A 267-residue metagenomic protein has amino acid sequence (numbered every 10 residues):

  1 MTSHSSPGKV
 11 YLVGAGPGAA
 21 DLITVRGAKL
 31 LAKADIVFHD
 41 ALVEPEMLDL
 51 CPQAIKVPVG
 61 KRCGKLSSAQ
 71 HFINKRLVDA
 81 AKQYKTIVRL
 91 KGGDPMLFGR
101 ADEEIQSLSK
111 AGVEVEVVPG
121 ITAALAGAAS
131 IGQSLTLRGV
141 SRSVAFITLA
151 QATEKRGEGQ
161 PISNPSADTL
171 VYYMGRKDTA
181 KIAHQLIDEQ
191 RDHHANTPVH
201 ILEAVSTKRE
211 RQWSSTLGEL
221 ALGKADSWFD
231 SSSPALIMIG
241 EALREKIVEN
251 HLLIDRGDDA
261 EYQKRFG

Functional and structural regions predicted by a protein language model:
M1-A20, V25-V118, K224, S232-A235: Class I S-adenosyl-L-methionine
T2, D94-S166, R211-S214: Class I SAM-dependent methyltransferase SAM-binding "motif I" and its flanking Rossmann-like core
P7-V10, K82-I87, Q151-G267: A contiguous loop/helix-start segment that scaffolds small-molecule binding in enzyme catalytic cores
P17, L42-E44, G60-S67, I121-A123 (+3 more regions): Short, acidic/turn-prone active-site loops that include or flank metal/cofactor- and phosphate-binding residues
V25, A126-A128, I182-A183: Short hydrophobic alpha-helical segments that form membrane-spanning helices or hydrophobic packing faces of helical
L50, S130-I131, Q185: Residue-level signal for well-ordered alpha-helical positions
I55-K61, G112-E116, L135-R142, D192-I201: Short hydrophobic/aromatic-enriched beta-strand-loop microsegments
I55-P58, K75, Q106, G132-R138 (+2 more regions): Short, hinge-like loop/turn segments at secondary-structure boundaries
